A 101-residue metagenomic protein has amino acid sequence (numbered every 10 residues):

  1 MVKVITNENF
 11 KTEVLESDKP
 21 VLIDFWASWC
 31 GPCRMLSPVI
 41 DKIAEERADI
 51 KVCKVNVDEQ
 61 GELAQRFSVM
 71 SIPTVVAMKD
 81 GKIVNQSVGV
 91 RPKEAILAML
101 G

Functional and structural regions predicted by a protein language model:
K3-P20, G61: A short beta-strand-turn-helix
T6, W26, K51-C53: Conserved Rossmann-like nucleotide-binding pocket used by diverse enzymes that bind dinucleotide cofactors
F10, I23, I40, N56 (+1 more regions): Residue-level signature of catalytic and energy-coupling elements of molecular machines, predominantly ATP/GTP-dependent
D18-P20, S37-V55, G61: Conserved helix-turn-beta segment immediately C-terminal to the redox Cys motif in thioredoxin-like folds
F25-V39: Conserved redox-active cysteine motifs that mediate thiol-disulfide chemistry, especially di-cysteine Cys-X(1-2)-Cys
G61, F67-M78, E94: Structural micro-motif
V76-G101: Non-catalytic, surface beta->alpha helical segment in thiol-disulfide oxidoreductase systems
